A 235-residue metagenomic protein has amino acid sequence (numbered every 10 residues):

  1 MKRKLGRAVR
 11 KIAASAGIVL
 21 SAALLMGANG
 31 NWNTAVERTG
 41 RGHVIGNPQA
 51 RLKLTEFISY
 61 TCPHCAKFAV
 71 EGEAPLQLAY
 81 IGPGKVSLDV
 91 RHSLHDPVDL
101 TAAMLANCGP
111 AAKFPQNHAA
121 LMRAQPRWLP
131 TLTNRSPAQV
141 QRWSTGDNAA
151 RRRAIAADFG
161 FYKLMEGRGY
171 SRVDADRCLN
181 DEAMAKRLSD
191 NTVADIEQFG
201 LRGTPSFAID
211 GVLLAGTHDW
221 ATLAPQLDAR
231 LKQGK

Functional and structural regions predicted by a protein language model:
K2-L100, R123, V193, E197 (+1 more regions): Extracytoplasmic thiol/disulfide redox context detector
Q77-L78, A224, D228: Solvent-exposed, non-membrane alpha-helical residues enriched in polar/charged side chains
L94-G203, A208-V212, T217-A221, D228-G234: Cysteine-centric redox/oxidoreductase cores and disulfide-bonded domains
